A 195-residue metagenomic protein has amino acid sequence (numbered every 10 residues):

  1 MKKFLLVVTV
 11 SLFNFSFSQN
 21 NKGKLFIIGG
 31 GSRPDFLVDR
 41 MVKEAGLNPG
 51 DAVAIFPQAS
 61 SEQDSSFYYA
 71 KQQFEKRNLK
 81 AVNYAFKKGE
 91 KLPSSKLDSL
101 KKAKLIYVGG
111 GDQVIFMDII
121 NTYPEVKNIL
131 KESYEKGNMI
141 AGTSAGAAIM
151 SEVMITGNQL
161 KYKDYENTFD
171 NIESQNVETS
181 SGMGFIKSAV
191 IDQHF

Functional and structural regions predicted by a protein language model:
M1-N21: Bacterial Sec-dependent N-terminal signal peptides
V8, F36-V38, Q63-D64, G89 (+2 more regions): Short amphipathic alpha-helical surface micro-motifs
F15, E44-A45, T179-G182: Short, flexible, solvent-exposed loop/turn segments with mixed acidic/basic and small polar residues
Q19-I115: Extended, subdomain-level signal for the structured scaffold at the beginning of enzyme domains
K22, M117-F195: Class I SAM-dependent methyltransferase SAM-binding "motif I" and its flanking Rossmann-like core
